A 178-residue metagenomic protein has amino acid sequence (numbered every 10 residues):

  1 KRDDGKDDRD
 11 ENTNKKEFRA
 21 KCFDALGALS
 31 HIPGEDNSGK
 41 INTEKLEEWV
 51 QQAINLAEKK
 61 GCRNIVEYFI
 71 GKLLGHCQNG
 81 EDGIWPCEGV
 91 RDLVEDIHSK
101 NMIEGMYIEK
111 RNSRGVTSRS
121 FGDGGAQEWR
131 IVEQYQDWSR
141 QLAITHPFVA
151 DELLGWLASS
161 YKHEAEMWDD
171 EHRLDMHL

Functional and structural regions predicted by a protein language model:
K1-S113: Non-catalytic all-alpha helical scaffold/repeat segments
R63, P147-F148: TPR-repeat structural position
V116-A126: Short, charge/polar-rich alpha-helical segments
G124-Q136: Short amphipathic alpha-helical heptad-repeat segments
Y135-T145: Extended, low-complexity, charged alpha-helical tracts that assemble into coiled-coils or amphipathic helices used
A150-S159: Short, charged, amphipathic alpha-helical segments
S159-D175: Short, charge-rich amphipathic alpha-helical segments embedded in non-transmembrane helical bundles/solenoids
